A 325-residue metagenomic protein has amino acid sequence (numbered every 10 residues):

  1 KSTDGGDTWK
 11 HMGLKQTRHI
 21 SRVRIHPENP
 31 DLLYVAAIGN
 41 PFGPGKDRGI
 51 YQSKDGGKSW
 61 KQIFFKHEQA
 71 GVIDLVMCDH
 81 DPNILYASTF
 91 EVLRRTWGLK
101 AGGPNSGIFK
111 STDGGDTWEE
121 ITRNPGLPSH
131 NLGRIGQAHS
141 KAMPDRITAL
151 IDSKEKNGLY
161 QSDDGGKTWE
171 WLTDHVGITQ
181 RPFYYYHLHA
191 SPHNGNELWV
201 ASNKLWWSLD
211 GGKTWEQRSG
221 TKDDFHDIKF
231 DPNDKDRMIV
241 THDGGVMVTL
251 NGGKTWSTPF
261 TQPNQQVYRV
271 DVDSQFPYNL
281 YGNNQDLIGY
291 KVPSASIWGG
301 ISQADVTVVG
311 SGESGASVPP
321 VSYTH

Functional and structural regions predicted by a protein language model:
K1-Y323: Beta-propeller blade termini and top-face loops
